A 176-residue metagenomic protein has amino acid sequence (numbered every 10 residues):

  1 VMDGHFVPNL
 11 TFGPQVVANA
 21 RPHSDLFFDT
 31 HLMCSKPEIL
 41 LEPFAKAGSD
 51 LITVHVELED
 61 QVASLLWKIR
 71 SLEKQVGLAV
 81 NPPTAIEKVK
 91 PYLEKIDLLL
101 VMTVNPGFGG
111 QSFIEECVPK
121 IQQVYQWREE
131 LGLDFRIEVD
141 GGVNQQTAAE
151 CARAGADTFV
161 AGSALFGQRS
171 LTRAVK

Functional and structural regions predicted by a protein language model:
V1-F12, V104-S112, L165: Glycine-rich, proline-tolerant flexible connector loops at the mouths of alpha/beta enzymes
M2, M33-P37, E57-E59, A79-P83 (+3 more regions): Active-site beta-loop-alpha junctions enriched in small/polar residues
M2-K68: N-terminal active-site wall of soluble small-molecule enzyme domains
N9-V16, F113-K120, V175: Charged helix-capping and loop-helix junction motifs
H23, I39-L40, S49-R136: Conserved anion-binding
E38-K46, T84-I96, G141-F159: Catalytic cores of alpha/beta
L51, V76, T158-F159, L165: A short hydrophobic/small-residue beta-strand
I69, A152, A164-K176: C-terminal helical cap(s) of enzyme catalytic domains, especially alpha/beta-barrels
